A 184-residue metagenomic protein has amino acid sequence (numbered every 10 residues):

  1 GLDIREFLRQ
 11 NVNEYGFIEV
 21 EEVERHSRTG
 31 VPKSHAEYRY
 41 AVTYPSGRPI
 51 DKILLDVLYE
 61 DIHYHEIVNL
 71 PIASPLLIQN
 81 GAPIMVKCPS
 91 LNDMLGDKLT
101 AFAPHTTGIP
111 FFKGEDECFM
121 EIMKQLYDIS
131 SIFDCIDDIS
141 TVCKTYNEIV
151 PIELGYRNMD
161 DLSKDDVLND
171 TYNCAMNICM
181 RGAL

Functional and structural regions predicted by a protein language model:
L2-P32: Metal-dependent nucleotidyltransferase catalytic core
V23-A183: Catalytic cores of NTP-dependent nucleotidyl/adenyl transfer enzymes across multiple folds
